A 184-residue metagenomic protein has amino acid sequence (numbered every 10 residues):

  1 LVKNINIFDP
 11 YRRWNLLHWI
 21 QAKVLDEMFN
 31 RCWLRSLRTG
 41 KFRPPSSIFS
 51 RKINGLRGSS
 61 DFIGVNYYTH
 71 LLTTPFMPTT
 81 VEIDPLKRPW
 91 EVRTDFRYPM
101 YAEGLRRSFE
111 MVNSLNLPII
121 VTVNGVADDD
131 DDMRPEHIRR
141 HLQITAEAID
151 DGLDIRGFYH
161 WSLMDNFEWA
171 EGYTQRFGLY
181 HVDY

Functional and structural regions predicted by a protein language model:
L1-Y184: Active-site region of glycoside hydrolase catalytic domains
